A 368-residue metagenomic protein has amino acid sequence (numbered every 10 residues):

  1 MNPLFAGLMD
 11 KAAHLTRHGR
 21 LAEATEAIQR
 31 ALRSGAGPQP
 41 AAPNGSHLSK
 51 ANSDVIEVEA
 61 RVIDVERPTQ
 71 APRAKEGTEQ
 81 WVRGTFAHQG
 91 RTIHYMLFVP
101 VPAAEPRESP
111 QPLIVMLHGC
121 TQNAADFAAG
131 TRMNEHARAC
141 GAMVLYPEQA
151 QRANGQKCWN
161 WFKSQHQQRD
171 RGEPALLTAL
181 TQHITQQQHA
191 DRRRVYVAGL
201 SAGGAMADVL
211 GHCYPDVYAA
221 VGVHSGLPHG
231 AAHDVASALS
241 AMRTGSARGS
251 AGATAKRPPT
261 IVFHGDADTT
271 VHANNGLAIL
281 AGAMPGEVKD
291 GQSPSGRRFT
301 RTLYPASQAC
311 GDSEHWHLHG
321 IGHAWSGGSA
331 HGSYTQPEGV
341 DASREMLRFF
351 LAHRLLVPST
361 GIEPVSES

Functional and structural regions predicted by a protein language model:
M1-L113, A125-D126, T131, M143 (+9 more regions): A domain-start/cap signature at the N-terminus of enzymes
I93-H94, E108-Y196, L200, G204-A219 (+4 more regions): Serine-hydrolase catalytic machinery in alpha/beta-hydrolase-like enzymes
A175-Q182, H212, N274-L277, A281 (+2 more regions): Solvent-exposed, polar/charged alpha-helical surfaces in well-ordered, non-transmembrane soluble domains, broadly
V262-H264, D268: Short beta-strand/loop motif that positions the catalytic acidic residue of the alpha/beta-hydrolase fold
T269-N275, S326: Conserved alpha/beta-hydrolase "acid-adjacent" motif
H315-S329: Active-site-adjacent mobile loop/cap segments within catalytic or ligand-binding domains
